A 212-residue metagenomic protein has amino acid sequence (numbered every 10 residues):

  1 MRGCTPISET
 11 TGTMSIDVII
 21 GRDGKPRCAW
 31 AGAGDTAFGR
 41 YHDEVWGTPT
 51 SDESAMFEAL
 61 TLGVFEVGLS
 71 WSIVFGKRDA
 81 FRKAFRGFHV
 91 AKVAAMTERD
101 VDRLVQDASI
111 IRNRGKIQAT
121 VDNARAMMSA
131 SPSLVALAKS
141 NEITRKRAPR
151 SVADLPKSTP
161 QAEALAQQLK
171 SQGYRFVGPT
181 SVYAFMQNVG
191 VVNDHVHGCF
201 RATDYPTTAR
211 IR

Functional and structural regions predicted by a protein language model:
C4-R212: HhH-family (HhH-GPD) DNA N-glycosylase catalytic core used in base-excision repair
